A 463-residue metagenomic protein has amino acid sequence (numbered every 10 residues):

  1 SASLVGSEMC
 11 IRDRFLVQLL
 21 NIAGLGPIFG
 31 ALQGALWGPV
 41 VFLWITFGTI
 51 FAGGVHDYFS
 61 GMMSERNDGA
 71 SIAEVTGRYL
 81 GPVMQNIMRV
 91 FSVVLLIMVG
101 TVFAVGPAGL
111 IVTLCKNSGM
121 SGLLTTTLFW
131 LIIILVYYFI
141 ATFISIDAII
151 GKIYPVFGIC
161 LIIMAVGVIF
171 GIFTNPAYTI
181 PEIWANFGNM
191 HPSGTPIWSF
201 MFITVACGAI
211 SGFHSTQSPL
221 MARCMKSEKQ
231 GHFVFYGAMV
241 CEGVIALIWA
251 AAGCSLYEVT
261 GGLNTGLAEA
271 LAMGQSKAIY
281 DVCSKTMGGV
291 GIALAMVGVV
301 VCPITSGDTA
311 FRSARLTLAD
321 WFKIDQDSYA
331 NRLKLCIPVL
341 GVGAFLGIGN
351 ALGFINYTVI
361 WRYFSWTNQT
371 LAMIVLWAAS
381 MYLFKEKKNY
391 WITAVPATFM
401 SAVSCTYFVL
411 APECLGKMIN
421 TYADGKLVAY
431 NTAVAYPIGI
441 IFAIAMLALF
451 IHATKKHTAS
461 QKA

Functional and structural regions predicted by a protein language model:
S1, F91, P107-I111, T127-T174 (+3 more regions): Membrane-interface loop-to-helix entry segments
S1-G6, I11: Single conserved hydrophobic/aromatic residue that forms the stacking wall/gate of nucleotide- or nucleobase-binding
R12-G26, I169-A177, F187-W249, L294-S306: Hydrophobic, membrane-embedded alpha-helices of multi-pass small-molecule transporters
Q18-I22, G48, A52-D68, I72-F143 (+3 more regions): Helix-loop-helix module between adjacent transmembrane segments
G61, G171-W184, G237-D281, A351-I355: Extracellular/periplasmic helix-exit of transmembrane alpha-helices
P82-R89, L124-I132, G237-A246, C254 (+6 more regions): Loop-to-transmembrane helix boundary motifs in multi-pass membrane proteins
S92, L96-G100, A141, G158-P176 (+2 more regions): Selective recognition of specific alpha-helical transmembrane segments in multi-pass small-molecule
G100-S118, T125-W130, Y138, T142 (+3 more regions): Hydrophobic alpha-helical segments and their helix-loop junctions in multi-pass secondary transporters
